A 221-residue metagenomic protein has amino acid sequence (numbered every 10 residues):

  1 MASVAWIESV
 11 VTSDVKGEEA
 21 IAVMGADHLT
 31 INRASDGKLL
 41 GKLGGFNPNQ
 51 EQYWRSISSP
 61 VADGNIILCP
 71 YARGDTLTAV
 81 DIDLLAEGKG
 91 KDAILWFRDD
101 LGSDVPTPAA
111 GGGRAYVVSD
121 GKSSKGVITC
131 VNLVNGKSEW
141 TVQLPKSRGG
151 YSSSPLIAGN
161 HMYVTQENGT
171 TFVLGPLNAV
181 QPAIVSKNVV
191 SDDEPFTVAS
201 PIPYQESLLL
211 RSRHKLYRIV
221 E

Functional and structural regions predicted by a protein language model:
M1-E221: Noncatalytic, solvent-exposed loop/strand surfaces of beta-propeller-type extracellular/periplasmic domains
